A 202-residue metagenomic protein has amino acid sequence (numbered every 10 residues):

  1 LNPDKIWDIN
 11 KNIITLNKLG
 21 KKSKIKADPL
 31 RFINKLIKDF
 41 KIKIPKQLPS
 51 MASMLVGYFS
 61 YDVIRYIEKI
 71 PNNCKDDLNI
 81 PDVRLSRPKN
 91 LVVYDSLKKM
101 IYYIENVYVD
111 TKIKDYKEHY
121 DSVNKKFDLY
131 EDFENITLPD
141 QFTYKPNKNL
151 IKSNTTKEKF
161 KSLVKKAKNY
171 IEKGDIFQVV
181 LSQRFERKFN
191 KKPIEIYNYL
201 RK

Functional and structural regions predicted by a protein language model:
L1-K202: Extended alpha-helical targeting/anchoring segments, especially N-terminal organellar/secretory targeting helices
